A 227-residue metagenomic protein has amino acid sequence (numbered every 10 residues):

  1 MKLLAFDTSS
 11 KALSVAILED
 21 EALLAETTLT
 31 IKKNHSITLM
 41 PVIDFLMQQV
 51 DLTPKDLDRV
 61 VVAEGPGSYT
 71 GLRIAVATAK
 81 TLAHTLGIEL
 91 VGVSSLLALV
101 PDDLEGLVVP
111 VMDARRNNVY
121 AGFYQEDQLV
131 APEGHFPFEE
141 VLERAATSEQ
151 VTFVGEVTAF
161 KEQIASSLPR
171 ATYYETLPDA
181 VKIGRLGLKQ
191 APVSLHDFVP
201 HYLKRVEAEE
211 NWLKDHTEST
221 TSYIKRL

Functional and structural regions predicted by a protein language model:
M1-E64: N-terminal beta-alpha supersecondary unit
L13-E19, V119-F123, H201: Short beta-strand scaffold segments in enzyme catalytic cores
A22, N34, E89-P178, E207 (+1 more regions): Surface "functional belts" at beta-alpha junctions
T30-P41, Y69-R73, A77, Y174-P178: Residues at secondary-structure transition points
V50-K55, A145-E149, A191: Glycine-rich phosphate-binding loop signature in dinucleotide/nucleotide-binding domains
R59-L90: DPxDG-like acidic metal-binding loop motif
A171-L227: Acyltransferase
